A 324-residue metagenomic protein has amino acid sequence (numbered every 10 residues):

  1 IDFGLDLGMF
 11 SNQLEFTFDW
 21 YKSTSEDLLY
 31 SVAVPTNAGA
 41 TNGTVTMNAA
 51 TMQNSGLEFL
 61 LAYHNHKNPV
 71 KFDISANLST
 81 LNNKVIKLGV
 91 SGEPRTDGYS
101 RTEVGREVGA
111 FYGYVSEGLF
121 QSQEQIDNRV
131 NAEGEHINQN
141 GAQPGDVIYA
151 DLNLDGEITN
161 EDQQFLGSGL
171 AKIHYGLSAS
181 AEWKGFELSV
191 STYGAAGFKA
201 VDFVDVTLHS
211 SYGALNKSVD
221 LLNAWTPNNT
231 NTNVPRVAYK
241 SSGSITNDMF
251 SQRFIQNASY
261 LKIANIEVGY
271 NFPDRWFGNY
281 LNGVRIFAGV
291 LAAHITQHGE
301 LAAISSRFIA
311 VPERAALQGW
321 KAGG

Functional and structural regions predicted by a protein language model:
I1-G39, V70-F72, S79, N83: Membrane-embedded beta-barrel scaffold of Gram-negative outer-membrane proteins
F3-L7, F18, F59-Y63, L177-W183 (+3 more regions): Residues on the lipid-exposed face of transmembrane beta-strands in outer-membrane beta-barrel proteins
Q13-F16, L57, N68-V70, G185-S189 (+1 more regions): Repeated loop/turn-to-beta-strand initiation elements of outer-membrane beta-barrel proteins
W20-E26, Y63-N65, L78-K84, W183-G185 (+4 more regions): Transmembrane beta-strands of outer-membrane beta-barrel pores
L28-V32, D73, N83-S100, G197-W225 (+1 more regions): Outer-membrane beta-barrel and related beta-rich outer-membrane complex signature in Gram-negative bacteria
A49-N54, T96-Q125, G213, K217 (+4 more regions): C-terminal beta-signal and terminal closure region of outer-membrane beta-barrel proteins
A50, H66-G167, N229, H298: Conserved small-residue
A195-R285, V290: Extracytoplasmic gating/loop element in the C-terminal half of outer-membrane beta-barrel translocons and assembly
